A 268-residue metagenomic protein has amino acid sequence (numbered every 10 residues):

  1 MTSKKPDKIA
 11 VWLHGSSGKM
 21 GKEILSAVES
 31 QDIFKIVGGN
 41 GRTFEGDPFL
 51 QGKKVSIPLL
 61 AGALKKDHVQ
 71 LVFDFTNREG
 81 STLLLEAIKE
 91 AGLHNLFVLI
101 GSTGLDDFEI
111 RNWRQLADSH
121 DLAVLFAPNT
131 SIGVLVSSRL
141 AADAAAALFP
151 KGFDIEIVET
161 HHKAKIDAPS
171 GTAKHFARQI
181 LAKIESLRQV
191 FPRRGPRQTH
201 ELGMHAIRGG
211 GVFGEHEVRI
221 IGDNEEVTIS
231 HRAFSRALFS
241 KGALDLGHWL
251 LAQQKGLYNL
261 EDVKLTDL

Functional and structural regions predicted by a protein language model:
M1-P6: A short, basic/flexible loop-to-alpha-helix module at the beginning of a structural domain
D7-K66, G152-L268: C-terminal substrate-binding/catalytic lobe of Rossmann-fold NAD(P)-dependent oxidoreductases
W12, V37, F97-L99, A123-L125: Structural detector of well-ordered beta-strand residues that form the stable sheet scaffold of enzyme domains
R42, T103-L105, N129-T130, T160-H162: Short, ordered loop/turn segments at secondary-structure junctions
L64-L71, F75, E79-G101, R111-N112: Rossmann-fold NAD(P) dinucleotide-binding segment
E79, G101-V124, L135, D143: Rossmann-fold NAD(P)-binding glycine/threonine-rich loop
A91-H94, H120, K151: Helix C-cap/helix->beta junction micro-motif
L135-G152, A168: Rossmann-like NAD(P)H-binding beta-loop-alpha module
